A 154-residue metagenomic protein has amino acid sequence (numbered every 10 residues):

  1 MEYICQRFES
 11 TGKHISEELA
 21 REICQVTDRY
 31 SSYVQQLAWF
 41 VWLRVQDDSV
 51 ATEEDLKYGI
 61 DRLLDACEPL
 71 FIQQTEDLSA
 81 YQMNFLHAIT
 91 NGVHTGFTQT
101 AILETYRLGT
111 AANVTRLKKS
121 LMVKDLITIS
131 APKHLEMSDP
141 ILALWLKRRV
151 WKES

Functional and structural regions predicted by a protein language model:
E2-P69: Amphipathic alpha-helical "lid/sensor" segments that cap RecA-like P-loop NTPase cores
E18, D61, D65-S154: C-terminal leucine-rich, beta-strand-based interaction scaffolds used for sensing/assembly
